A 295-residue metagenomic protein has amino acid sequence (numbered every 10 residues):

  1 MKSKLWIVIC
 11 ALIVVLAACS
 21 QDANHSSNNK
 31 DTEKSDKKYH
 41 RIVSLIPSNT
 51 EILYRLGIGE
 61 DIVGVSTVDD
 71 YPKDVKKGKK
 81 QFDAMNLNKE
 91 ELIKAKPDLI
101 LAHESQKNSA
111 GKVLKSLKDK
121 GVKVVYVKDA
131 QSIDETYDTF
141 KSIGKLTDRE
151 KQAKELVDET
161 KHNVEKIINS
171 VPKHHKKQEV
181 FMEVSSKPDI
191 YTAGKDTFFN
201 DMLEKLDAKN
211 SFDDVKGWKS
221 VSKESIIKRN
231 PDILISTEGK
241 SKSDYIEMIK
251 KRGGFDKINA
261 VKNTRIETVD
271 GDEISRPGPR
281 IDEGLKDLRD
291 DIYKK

Functional and structural regions predicted by a protein language model:
M1-A11: Positively charged n-region of N-terminal signal peptides that target proteins for export
I9, S20-K38: Short, low-complexity, disordered segments immediately C-terminal to signal peptides in bacterial exported proteins
V15-A18: C-terminal motif of bacterial Sec signal peptides marking the signal peptidase cleavage site
R41-A95, L99-Q106: A short, structured surface patch at a secondary-structure boundary
R41-L56, K151-L206: Basic- and aromatic-lined ligand-binding clefts that recognize polyanionic substrates
S66-Y71, Y191-W218: Alpha-helical, coiled-coil/dimerization segments enriched in small aliphatic residues
K89, I93-A102, V122, K223-S236: Proline-aspartate-enriched helix->loop->beta-strand connector
Q131, E135-D148, K154, D158 (+1 more regions): Structured C-terminal subdomain patch of bacterial secreted/periplasmic proteins
